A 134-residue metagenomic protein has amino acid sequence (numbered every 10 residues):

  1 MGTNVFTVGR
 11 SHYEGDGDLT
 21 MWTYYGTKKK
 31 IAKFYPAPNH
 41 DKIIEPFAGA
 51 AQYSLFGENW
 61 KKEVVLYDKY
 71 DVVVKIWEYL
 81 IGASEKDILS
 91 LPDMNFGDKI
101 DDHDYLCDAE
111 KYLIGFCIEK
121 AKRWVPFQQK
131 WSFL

Functional and structural regions predicted by a protein language model:
G2-A48, Q52-N59: S-adenosyl-L-methionine
W60-L134: Class I S-adenosyl-L-methionine-dependent methyltransferase module
